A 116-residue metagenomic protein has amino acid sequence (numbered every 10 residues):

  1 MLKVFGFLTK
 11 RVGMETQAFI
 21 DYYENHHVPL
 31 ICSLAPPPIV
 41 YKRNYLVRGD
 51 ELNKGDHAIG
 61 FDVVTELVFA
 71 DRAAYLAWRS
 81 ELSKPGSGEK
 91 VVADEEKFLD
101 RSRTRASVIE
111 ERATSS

Functional and structural regions predicted by a protein language model:
M1-S116: Macromolecular interaction modules
